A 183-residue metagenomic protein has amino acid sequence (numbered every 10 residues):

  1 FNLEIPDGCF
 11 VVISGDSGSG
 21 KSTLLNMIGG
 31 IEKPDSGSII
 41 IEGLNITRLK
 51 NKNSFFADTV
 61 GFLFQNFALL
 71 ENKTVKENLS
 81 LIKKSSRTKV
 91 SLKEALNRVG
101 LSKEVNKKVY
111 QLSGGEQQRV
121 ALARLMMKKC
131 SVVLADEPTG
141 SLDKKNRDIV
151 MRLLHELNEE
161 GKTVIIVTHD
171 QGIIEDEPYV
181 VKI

Functional and structural regions predicted by a protein language model:
G29: Helix-to-loop junction immediately C-terminal to a conserved catalytic motif
G37-N45: Conserved ABC transporter NBD signature motif
I46-G61: ABC ATPase NBD coupling module
K89-E104: Conserved ABC ATPase "signature" region
K108-L112, E116-Q118: Conserved ABC ATPase signature
L122: Hydrophobic anchor residue at the start of the ABC signature
V133-D136: Catalytic Walker B motif of ABC-type/P-loop ATPase nucleotide-binding domains
